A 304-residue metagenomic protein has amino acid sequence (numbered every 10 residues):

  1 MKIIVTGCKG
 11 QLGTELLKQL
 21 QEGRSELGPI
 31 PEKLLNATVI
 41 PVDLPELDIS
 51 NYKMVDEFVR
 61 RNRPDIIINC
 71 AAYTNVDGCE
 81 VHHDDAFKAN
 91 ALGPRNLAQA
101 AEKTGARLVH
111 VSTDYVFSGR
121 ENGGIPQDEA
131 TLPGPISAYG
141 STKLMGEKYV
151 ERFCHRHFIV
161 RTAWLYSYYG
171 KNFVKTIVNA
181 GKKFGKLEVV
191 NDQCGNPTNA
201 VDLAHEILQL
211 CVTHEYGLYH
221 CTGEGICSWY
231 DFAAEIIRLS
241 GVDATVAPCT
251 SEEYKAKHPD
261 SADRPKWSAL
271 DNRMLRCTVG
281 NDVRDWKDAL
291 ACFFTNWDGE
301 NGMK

Functional and structural regions predicted by a protein language model:
M1-E26: N-terminal Rossmann NAD(P)H-binding glycine-rich loop of SDR-like oxidoreductase domains
E15, E206, T213-D260, N301-M303: Mid/C-terminal beta-alpha module of Rossmann-like enzyme folds, strongest in SDR-family dehydrogenases/epimerases
T38-K53: Rossmann-fold cofactor-recognition segment
I49-A89, A100: NAD(P)H-binding glycine-rich loop region in Rossmannoid oxidoreductase-like domains and their noncatalytic homologs
K88, L92-N96, K103, V116-V160 (+1 more regions): Catalytic helix-loop patch of NAD(P)-dependent Rossmann-fold dehydrogenases
K148-G195, A200-D202, L208: NAD(P)-dependent short-chain dehydrogenase/reductase
V189-C194, Y219-I226, T278: Glycine-rich Rossmann NAD(P)(H)-binding loop
D285-K304: Amphipathic terminal alpha-helices
